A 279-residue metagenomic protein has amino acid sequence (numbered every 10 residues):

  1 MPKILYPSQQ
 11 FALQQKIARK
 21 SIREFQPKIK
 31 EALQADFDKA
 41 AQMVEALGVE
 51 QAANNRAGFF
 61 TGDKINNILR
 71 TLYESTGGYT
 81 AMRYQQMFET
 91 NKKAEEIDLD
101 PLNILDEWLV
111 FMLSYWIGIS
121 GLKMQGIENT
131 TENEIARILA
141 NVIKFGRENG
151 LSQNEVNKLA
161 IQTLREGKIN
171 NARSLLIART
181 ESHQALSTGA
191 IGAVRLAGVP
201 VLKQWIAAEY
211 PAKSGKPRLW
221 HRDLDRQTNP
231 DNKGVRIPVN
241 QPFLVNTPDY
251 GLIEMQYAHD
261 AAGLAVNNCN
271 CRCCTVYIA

Functional and structural regions predicted by a protein language model:
M1-I169, R173, V276-A279: N-terminal leader/targeting and assembly helices and adjacent pre-domain segments
I169-A279: Acidic, glycine-rich two-metal-ion catalytic cores of nucleic acid-processing enzymes
